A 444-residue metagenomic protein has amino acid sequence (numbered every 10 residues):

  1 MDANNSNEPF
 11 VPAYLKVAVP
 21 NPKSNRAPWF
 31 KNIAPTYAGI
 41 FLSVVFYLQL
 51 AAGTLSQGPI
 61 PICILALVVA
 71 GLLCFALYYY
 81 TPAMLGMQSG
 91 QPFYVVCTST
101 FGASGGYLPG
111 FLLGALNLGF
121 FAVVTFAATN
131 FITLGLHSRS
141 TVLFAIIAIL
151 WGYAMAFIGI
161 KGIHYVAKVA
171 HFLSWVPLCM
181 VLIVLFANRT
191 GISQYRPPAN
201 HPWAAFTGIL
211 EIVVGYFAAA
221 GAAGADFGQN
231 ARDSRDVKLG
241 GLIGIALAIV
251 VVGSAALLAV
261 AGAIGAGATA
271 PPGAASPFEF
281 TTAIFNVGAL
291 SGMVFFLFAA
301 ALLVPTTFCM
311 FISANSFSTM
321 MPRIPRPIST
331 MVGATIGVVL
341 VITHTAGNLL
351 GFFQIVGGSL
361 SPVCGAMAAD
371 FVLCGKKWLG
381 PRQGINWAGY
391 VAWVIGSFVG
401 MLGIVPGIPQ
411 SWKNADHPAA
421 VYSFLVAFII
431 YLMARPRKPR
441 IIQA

Functional and structural regions predicted by a protein language model:
M1-P61, C74-F75, A204-E211, Q229-L239 (+1 more regions): Membrane-interface "cap" regions at the ends of multi-pass membrane proteins
A27-Y47, L185-G191, P198-A261, N286-T307 (+1 more regions): Hydrophobic, membrane-embedded alpha-helices of multi-pass small-molecule transporters
T36-I40, L67, G110-F111, H137-I160 (+3 more regions): Transmembrane alpha-helical segments of multi-pass small-molecule transport proteins
A38-S43, V69-Y78, L113-A122, V176-A187 (+3 more regions): Selective recognition of specific alpha-helical transmembrane segments in multi-pass small-molecule
A51-L55, A83-M84, A127-S138, L150-L173 (+5 more regions): Membrane-water interface regions at transmembrane-helix termini and the short interhelical loops of multi-pass membrane
L67-F101, L108-L116, P436-P439: Juxtamembrane transmembrane-helix boundary signature
I146-N188, N200-H201, G241-I245, F353-G365 (+1 more regions): Membrane-interface loop-to-helix entry segments
A366-A444: C-terminal membrane-solvent junction of multi-pass transporters and transport-like membrane proteins
